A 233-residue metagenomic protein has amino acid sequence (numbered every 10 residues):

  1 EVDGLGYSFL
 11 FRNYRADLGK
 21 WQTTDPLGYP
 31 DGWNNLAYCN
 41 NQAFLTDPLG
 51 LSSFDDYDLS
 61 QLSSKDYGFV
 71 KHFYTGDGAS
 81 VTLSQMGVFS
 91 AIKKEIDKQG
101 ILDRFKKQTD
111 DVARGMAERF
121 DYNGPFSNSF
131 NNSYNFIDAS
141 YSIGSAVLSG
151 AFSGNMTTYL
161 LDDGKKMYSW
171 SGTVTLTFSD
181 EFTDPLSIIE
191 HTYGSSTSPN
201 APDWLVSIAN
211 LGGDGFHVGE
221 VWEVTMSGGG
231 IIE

Functional and structural regions predicted by a protein language model:
E1, N13, L176-D180: Short, flexible loop/turn elements at secondary-structure junctions
V2-G6, L10-F54: Short turn/helix-capping motifs enriched in Asx and small/polar residues
N35, N40, Q61, H72 (+1 more regions): Membrane-proximal N-terminal amphipathic helix
S52-F69: Disulfide-bonded cysteine-rich modules in secreted/extracellular proteins, activating on the conserved Cys frameworks
G68, H72-E233: Catalytic toxin/effector domains delivered as secreted proteins or via bacterial secretion systems
